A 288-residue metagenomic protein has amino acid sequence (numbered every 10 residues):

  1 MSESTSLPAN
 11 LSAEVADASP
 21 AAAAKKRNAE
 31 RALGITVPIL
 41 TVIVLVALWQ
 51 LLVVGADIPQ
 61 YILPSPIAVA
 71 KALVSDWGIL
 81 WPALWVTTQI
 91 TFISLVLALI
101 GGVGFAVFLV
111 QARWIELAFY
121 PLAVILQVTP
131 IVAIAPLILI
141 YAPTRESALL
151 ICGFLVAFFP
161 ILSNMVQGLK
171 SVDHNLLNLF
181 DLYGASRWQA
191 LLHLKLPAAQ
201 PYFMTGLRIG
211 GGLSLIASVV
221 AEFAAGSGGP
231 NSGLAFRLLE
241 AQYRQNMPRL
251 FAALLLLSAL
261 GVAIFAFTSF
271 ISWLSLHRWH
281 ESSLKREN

Functional and structural regions predicted by a protein language model:
A23-R27, V54-L97, F236, E240: Periplasmic/extracellular loop-to-transmembrane helix junction in inner-membrane transport proteins
A29-G55: N-terminal signal-anchor transmembrane alpha helix
I93-A123: Transmembrane-helix boundary motif in ABC transporter permease subunits
R113, M247, F251-N288: C-terminal transmembrane helix and the adjacent membrane-cytosol boundary/short C-terminal tail of inner/organellar
V124-P160, Q167-G168: Generic hydrophobic transmembrane alpha-helix motif, especially the helices
I140-Y141, L169, A217-F251, L256 (+1 more regions): Glycine-rich helix-loop "coupling/hinge" segments at transmembrane-helix boundaries in multipass transporters
I151-L155, W188-A221: Transmembrane alpha-helices
N164-G206, L238: Short cytoplasmic-facing helical segments at TM-TM junctions of multi-pass membrane proteins
